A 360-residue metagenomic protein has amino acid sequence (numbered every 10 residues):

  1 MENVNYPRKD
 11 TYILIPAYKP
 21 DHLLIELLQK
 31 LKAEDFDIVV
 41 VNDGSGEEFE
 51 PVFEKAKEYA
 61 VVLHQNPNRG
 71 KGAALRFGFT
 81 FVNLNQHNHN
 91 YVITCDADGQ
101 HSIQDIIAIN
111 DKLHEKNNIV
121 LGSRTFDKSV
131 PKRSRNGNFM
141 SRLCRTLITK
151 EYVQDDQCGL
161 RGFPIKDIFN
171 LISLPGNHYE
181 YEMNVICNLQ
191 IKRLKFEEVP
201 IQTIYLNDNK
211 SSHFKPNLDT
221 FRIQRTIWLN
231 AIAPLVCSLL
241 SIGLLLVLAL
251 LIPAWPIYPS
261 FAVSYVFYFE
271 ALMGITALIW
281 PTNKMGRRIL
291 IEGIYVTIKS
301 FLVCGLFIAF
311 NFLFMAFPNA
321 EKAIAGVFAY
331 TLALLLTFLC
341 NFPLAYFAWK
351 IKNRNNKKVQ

Functional and structural regions predicted by a protein language model:
M1-R8, H22, E26, K30 (+5 more regions): Hydrophobic helical membrane-anchoring modules
D10-Y12, D37, N184: Cell-envelope/extracellular polymer assembly enzymes that use nucleotide-activated donors
Y12-P16, H64: Short hydrophobic beta-strand elements that form part of the catalytic alpha/beta core underpinning NDP-sugar/donor
I15-E26, G44: Active-site beta-to-alpha loop of glycosyltransferases that engages the nucleotide-sugar donor
K19, D43-E47, R69, G78: Conserved short acidic donor-positioning loop in nucleotide-sugar-dependent glycosyltransferases
N42-P51, G99-Q100: A conserved acidic beta->alpha catalytic loop
N66-P67, A73-F81, I103-Y179, L206-F214 (+1 more regions): Acceptor/aglycone-binding surface of glycosyltransferases and processive sugar-polymer synthases
Q86-Q100: Short beta-strand-to-loop acidic/aromatic patch adjacent to the donor-nucleotide binding site
